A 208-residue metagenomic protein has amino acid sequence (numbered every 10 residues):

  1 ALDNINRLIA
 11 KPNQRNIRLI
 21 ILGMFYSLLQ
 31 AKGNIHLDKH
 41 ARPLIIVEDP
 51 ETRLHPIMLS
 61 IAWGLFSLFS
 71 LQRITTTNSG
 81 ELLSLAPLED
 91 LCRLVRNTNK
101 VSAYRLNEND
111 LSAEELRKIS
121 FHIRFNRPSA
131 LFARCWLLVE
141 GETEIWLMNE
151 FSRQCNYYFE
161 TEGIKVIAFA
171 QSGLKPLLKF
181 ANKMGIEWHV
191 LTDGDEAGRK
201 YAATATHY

Functional and structural regions predicted by a protein language model:
N4-N126, A203: Switch/communication elements of ASCE P-loop NTPase nucleotide-binding domains
I57, E150, R199-Y201: A ubiquitous, low-specificity "background" feature that marks scattered single residues across proteins without
L83-S84, E89-A197: RecA-like P-loop NTPase motor core
D193, R199-Y208: Activity-critical C-terminal alpha-helical subdomain
